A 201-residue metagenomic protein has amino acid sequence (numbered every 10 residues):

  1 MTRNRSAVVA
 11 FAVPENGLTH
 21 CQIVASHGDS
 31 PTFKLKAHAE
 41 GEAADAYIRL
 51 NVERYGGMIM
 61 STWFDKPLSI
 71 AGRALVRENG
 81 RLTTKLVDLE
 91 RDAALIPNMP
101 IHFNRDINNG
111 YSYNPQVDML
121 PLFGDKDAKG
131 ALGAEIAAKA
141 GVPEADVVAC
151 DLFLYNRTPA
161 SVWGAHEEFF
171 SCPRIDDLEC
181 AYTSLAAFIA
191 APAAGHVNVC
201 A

Functional and structural regions predicted by a protein language model:
M1-A201: N-terminal hydrophobic/helix-forming segments and targeting peptides
